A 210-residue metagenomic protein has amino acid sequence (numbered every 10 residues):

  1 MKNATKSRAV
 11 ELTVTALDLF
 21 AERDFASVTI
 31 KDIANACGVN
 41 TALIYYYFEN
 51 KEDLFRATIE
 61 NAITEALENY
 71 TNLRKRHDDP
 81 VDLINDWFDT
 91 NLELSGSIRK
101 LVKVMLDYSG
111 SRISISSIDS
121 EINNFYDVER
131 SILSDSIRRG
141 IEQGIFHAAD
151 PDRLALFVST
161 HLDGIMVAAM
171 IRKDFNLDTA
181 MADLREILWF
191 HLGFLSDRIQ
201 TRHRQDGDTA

Functional and structural regions predicted by a protein language model:
R8-L17, I33, T58-A62, A66 (+1 more regions): Generic hydrophobic, amphipathic alpha-helix propensity
A9-V10, I30, E52, R56 (+10 more regions): Short, structured helix-loop boundary elements
E11, L19-D53, A57-T58: Helix-turn-helix
E22-A26, R76-H77, I98, Q143: Short coil/turn segments at alpha/beta junctions that flank glycine-rich nucleotide-binding fingerprints
F25-A26, I118, E142, F146 (+2 more regions): Conserved hydrophobic residue
A57, E68-K100, L154-V158, M181 (+1 more regions): Hydrophobic alpha-helical connector segments
T64-L67, T71-N72, S97-K100, S116-E142 (+2 more regions): Amphipathic alpha-helical packing segments from all-alpha helical-bundle domains
E93-S97, D107, S111-S114, D135 (+3 more regions): Amphipathic C-terminal alpha-helical segment
